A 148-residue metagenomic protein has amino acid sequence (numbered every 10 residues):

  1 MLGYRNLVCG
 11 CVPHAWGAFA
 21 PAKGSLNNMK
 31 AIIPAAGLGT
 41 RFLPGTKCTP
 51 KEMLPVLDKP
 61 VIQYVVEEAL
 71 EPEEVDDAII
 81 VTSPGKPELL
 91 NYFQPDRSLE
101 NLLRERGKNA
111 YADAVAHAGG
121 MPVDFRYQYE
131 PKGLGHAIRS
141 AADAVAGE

Functional and structural regions predicted by a protein language model:
C9-C11: Cysteine-centered motifs
G24-I33, R41, K59-G147: Conserved N-terminal catalytic core of the sugar/cofactor nucleotidyltransferase
G37: Active-site glycine-centered loops adjacent to acidic/histidine catalytic or metal-binding residues that shape
C48-Q63: Short catalytic helix/loop segments, enriched in acidic residues and glycine and frequently bearing histidine
